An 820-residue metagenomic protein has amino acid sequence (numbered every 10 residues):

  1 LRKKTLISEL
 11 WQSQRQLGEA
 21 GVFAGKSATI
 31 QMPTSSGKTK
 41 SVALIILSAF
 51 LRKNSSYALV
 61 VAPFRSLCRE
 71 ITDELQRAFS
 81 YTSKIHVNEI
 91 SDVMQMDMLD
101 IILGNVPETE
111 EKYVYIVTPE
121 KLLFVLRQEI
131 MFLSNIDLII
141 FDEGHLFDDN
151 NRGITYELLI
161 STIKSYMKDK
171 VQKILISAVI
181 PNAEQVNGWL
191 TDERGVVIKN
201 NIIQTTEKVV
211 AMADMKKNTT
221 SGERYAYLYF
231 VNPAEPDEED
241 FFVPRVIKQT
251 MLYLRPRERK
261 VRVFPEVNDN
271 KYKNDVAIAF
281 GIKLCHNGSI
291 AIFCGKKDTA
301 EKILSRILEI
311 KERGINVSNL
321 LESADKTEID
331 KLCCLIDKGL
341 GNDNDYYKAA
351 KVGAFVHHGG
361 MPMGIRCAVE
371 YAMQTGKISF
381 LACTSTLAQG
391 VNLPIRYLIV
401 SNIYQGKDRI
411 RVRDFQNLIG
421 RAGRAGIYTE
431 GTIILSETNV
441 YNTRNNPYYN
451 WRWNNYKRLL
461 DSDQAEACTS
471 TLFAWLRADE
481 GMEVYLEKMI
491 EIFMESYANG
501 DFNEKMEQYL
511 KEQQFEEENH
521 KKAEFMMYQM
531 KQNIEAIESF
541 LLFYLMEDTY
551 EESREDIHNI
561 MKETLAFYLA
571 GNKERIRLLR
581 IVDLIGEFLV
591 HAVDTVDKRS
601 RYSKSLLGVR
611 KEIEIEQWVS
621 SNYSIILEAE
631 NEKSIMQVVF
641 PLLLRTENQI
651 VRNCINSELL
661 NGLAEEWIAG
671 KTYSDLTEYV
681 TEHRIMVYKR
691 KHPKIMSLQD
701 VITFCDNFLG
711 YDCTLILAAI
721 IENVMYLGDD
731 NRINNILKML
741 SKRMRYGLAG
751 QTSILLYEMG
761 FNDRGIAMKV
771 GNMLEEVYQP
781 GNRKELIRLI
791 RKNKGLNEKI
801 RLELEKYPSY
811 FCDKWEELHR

Functional and structural regions predicted by a protein language model:
R2-T5, Q12, L17, P33-S36 (+6 more regions): Conserved C-terminal RecA-like helicase domain
E19-K26, S36-N54, E74-R77, S161-S165: Walker A/P-loop NTP-binding motif
Q31-S36, E143-F147, S161-Q185, N200: Conserved helicase ATPase motor motifs in RecA-like P-loop NTPase domains
K112-Y115, P119-L123, E129-K173: SF2 helicase catalytic motif II
K170, L393, Y397, Y404-N455: Conserved segment of the helicase C-terminal RecA-like domain
Q172-R306: Conserved interdomain linker/interface between the two RecA-like ATPase lobes of SF2 helicase motors
T429-Y528: C-terminal helicase module of SF1/SF2 nucleic-acid helicases/translocases
R477-D501, E535-R820: C-terminal accessory/interaction regions of large nucleic acid-associated machines
